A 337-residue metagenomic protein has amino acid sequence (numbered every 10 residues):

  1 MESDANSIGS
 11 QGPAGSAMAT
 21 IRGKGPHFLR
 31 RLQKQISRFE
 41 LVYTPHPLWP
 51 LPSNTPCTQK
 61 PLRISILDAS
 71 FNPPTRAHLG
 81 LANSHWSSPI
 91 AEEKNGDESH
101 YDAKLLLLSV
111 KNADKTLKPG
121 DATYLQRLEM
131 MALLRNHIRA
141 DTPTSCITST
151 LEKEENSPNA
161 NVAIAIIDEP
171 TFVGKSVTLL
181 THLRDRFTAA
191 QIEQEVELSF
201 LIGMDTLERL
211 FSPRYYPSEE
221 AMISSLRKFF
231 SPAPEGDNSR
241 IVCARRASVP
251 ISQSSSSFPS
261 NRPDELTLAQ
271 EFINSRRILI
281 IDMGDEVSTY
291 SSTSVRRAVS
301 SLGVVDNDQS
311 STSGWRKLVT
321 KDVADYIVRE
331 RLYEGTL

Functional and structural regions predicted by a protein language model:
E2-L337: Nucleotidyltransferase catalytic core that binds NTPs
